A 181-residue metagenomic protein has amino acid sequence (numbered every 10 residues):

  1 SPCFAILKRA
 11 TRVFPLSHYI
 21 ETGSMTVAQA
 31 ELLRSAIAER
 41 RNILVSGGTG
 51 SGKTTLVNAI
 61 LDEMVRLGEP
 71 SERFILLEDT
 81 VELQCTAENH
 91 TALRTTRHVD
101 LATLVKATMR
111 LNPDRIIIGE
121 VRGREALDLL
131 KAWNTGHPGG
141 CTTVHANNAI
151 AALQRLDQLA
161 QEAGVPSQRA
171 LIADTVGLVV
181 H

Functional and structural regions predicted by a protein language model:
S1-E39: P-loop NTP-binding catalytic core
A30, I37-T49, T55, A59-T175: Switch/coupling sub-region of P-loop NTPases
V179-H181: Short, well-ordered beta-strand core segments
